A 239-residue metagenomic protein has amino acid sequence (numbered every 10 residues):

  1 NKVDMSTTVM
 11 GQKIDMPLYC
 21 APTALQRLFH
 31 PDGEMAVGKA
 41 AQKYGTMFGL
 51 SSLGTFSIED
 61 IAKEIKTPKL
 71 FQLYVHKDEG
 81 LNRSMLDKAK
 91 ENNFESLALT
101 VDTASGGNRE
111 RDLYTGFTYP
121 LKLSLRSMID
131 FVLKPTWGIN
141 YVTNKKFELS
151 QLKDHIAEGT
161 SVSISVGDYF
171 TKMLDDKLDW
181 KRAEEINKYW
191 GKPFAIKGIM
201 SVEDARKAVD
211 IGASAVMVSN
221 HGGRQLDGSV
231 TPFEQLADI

Functional and structural regions predicted by a protein language model:
N1-I14, P120-L178: An N-cap/entry alpha-helix motif that binds or orients negatively charged groups
N1-S105: N-terminal capping/small domains of soluble enzymes
Q26-L28, K77, S105-G107, K172-M173 (+2 more regions): Short, small-residue-enriched loops and turns at beta-alpha junctions that line or gate enzyme active sites
Q42, K90, N187, V209-D210: Non-catalytic positions within long, well-ordered alpha-helices that form the structural scaffold/packing of enzyme
K43, E59-L70, L125-R126, F131 (+2 more regions): Alpha-helix-loop-beta-strand connector modules within alpha/beta enzyme cores
S52-T55, H76, K177, I196-V202: Glycine-rich beta-to-alpha transition loops that act as phosphate-gripper elements at the mouths of alpha/beta enzyme
M200-I239: A beta-strand-loop signature enriched in Asp, Gly, Thr, and Trp that corresponds to the sialidase/neuraminidase Asp-box
